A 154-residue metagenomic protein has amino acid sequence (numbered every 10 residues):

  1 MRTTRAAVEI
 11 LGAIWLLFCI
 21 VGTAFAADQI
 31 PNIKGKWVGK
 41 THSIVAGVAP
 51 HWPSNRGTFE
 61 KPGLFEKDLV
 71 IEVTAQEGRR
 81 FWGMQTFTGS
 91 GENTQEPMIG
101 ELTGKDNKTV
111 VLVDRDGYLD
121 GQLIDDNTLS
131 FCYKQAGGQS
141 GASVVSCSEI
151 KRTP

Functional and structural regions predicted by a protein language model:
M1-A7: N-terminal secretory signal peptides that target proteins for export/translocation
I10-V21: Bacterial N-terminal signal peptides
G22-A26: Sec/Tat signal peptide C-region and signal peptidase I cleavage site
A27-W82, S140-P154: Short, solvent-exposed loop/hinge segments that bridge or flank secondary-structure elements
G39, G57-K61, G83-T88, T109-R115 (+1 more regions): Short beta-strand segments that buttress and anchor functional surface loops
E66-D125: Contiguous, well-ordered beta-strand patches that form the walls/edges of small beta-barrel/beta-sandwich domains
G121-Q122, C132-A142: Short, exposed beta-strand-loop hairpins at the edges of beta-sheets in extracellular/periplasmic proteins
